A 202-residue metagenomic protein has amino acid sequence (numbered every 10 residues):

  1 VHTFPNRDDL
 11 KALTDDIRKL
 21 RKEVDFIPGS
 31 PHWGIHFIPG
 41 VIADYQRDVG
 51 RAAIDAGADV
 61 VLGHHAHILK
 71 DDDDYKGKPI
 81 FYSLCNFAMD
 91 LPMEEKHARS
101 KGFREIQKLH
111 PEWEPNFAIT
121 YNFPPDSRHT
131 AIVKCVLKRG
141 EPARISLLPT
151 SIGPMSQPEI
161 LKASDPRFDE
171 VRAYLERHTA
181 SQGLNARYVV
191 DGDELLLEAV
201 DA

Functional and structural regions predicted by a protein language model:
V1-A202: Acidic, metal/ion-coordinating pockets
